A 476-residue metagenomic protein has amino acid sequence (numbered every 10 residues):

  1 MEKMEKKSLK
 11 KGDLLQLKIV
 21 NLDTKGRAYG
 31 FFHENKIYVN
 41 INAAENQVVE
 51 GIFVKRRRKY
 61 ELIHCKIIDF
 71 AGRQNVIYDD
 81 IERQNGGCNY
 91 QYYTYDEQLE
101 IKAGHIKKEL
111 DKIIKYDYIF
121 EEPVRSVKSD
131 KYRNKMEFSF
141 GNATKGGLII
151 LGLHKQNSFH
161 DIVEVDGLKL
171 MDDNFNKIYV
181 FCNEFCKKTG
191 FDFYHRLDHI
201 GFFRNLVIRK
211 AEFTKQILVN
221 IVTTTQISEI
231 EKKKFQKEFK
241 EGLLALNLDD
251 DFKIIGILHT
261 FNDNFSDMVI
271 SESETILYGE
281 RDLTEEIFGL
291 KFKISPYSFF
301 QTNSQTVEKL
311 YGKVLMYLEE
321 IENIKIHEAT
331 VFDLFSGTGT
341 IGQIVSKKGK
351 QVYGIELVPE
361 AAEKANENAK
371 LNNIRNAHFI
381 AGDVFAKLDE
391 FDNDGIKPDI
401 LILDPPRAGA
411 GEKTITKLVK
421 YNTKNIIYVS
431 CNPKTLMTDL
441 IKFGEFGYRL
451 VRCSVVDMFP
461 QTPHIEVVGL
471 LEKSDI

Functional and structural regions predicted by a protein language model:
M1-R83, H378, A386: Terminal RNA-binding accessory module
E2-K11, Q16-K18, T24-K25, I227-I476: Rossmann-like S-adenosyl-L-methionine
A28-H33, G152-K155, N220-V222, A365: Short, acidic/hydrophobic/Gly-rich beta-strand patch recurrent on exposed beta strands that often constitutes part
I68-N75, Q84-F193, F213: Extended interfacial segments that mediate partner engagement and assembly in macromolecular machines
E121-K128, R196, N205, V455-M458: Short, solvent-exposed loop/turn elements at beta->coil junctions and helix N-caps that rim active or binding pockets
H160-R204, T225-H259, D263-F265: Internal alpha/beta scaffold segment
I200-T214: Short edge beta-strands and adjacent turn/loop segments
I208, K215-T224, K291-S295, I400: Short, aliphatic-rich beta-strand segments
